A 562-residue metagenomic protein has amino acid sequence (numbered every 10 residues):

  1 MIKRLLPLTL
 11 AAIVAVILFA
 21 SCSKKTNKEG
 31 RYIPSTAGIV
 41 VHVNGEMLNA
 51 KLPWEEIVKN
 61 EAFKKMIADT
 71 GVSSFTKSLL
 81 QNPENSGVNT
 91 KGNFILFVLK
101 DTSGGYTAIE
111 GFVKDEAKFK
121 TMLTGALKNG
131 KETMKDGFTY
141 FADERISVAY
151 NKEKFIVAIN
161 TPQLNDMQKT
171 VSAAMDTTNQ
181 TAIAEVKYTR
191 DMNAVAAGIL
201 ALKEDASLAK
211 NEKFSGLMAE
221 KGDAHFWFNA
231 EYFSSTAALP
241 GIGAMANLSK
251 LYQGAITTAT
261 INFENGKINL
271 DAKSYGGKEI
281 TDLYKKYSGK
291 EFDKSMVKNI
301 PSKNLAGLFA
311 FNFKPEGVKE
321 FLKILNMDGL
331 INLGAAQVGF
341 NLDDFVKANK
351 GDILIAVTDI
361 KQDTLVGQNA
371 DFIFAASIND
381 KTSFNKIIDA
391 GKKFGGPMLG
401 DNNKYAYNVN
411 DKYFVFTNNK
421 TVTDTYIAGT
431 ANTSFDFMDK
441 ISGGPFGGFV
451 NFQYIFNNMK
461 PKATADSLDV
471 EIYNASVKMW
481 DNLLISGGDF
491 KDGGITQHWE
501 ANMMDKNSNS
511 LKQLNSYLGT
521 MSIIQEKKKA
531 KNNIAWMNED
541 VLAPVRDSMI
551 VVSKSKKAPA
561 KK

Functional and structural regions predicted by a protein language model:
M1-L10: Bacterial N-terminal signal peptides that target proteins for export
I17-S21: C-terminal motif of bacterial Sec signal peptides marking the signal peptidase cleavage site
C22-D143, N179-A194, G198-V366, T520-K562: Structural boundary/hinge residues at secondary-structure and domain interfaces
G45, V98-S103, F112-D115, A142-I146 (+7 more regions): Short, flexible beta-strand-to-coil junctions
V113-E153, D343-A348, D352, T364-D371 (+3 more regions): Short Gly/Thr-rich strand-loop-strand
E116-T121, S147-A149, L164-T170, G277-Y284 (+4 more regions): Short, surface-exposed beta-strand/loop "edge" segments at domain boundaries and coil↔beta transitions
F141-S234, N402-K491: A conserved glycine-rich beta-strand in the N-terminal activation segment of trypsin-fold
F416-T417, F446-K562: Extended terminal
